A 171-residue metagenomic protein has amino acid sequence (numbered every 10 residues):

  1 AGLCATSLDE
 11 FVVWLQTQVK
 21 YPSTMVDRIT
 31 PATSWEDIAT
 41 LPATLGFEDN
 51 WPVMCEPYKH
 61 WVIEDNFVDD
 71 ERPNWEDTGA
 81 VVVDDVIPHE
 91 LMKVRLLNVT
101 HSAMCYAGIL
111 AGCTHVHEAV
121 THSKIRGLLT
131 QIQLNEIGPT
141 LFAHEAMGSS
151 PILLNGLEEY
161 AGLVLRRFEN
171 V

Functional and structural regions predicted by a protein language model:
G2-V171: Substrate/ligand-engaging "lid" and interaction regions
